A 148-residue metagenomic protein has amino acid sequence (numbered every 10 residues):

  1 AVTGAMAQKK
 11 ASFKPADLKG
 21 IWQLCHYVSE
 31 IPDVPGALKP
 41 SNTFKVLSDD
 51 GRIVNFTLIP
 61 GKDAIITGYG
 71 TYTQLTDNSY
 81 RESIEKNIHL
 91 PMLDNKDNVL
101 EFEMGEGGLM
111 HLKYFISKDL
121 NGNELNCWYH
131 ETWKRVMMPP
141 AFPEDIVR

Functional and structural regions predicted by a protein language model:
T3-T67, R81-R148: Lipid interaction determinants
G70-T73: Extracellular/luminal ectodomains and secreted, surface-exposed scaffolds of diverse proteins
L75-Y80: Short, conserved beta-turn/loop elements at beta-strand boundaries and strand-helix junctions
